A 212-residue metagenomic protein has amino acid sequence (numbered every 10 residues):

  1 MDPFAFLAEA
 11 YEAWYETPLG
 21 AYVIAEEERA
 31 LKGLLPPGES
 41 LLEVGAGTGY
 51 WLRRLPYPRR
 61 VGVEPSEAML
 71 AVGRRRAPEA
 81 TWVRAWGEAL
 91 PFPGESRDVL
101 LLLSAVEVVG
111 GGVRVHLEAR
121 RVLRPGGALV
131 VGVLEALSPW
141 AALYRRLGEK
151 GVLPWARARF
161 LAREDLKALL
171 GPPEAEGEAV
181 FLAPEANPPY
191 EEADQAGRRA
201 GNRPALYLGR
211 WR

Functional and structural regions predicted by a protein language model:
M1-P37, Y50-W51, N187, G201: Conserved class I S-adenosyl-L-methionine
L42-A89: Class I SAM-dependent methyltransferase SAM/SAH-binding core
L101: A conserved beta-strand element that flanks and buttresses the S-adenosyl-L-methionine
S104-E107: Short catalytic micro-motifs in class I SAM-dependent methyltransferases
V113-P125: A short glycine-rich, Lys/Arg-flanked "PGG" loop and its adjoining helix->strand segment in the class I
A128-R157: Conserved class I S-adenosyl-L-methionine
R157-E178: Short alpha-helix
E174-R212: A C-terminal cap/extension of S-adenosyl-L-methionine-dependent methyltransferases that defines the acceptor-substrate
